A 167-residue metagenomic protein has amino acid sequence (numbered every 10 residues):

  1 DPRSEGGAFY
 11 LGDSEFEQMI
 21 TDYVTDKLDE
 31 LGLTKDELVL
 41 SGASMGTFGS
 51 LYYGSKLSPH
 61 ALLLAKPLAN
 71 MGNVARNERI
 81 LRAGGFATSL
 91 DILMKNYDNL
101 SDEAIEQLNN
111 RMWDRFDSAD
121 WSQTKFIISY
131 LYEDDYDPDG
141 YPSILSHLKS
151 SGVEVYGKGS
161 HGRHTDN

Functional and structural regions predicted by a protein language model:
D1-S4: Conserved alpha/beta-hydrolase
Y10-L31: Alpha/beta-hydrolase active-site loop
G32-S44: Alpha/beta-hydrolase fold nucleophile elbow
G42-G54: Glycine-rich nucleophile elbow surrounding the catalytic serine of serine-hydrolase chemistry
S44, L68, Y132-D134: Residue-level signal for short, function-critical loop segments
Y53-A61, L145-S150: Short, surface-exposed basic-aromatic patches at helix termini and helix-loop junctions that form
K56-N96: Hydrolase active-site cap/lid region
R79-G157, R163-T165: The feature captures the conserved acid-bearing segment of alpha/beta-hydrolase catalytic domains
